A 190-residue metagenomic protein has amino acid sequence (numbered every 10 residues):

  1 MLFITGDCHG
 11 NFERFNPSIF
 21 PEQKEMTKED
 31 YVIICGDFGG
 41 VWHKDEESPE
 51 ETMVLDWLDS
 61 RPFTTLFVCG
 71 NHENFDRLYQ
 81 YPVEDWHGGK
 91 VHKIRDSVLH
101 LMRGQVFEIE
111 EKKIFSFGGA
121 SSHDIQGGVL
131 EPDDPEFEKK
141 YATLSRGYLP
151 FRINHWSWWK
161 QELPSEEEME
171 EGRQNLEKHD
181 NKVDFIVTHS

Functional and structural regions predicted by a protein language model:
M1-F3: Extreme N-terminal starter segment of soluble prokaryotic enzymes
T5, G10-I109: Core catalytic region of metal-dependent phosphoesterases/phosphodiesterases, especially metallo-beta-lactamase-like
D96, K112-S190: Active-site-proximal loop/helix segment associated with metal-binding centers of metalloenzymes
